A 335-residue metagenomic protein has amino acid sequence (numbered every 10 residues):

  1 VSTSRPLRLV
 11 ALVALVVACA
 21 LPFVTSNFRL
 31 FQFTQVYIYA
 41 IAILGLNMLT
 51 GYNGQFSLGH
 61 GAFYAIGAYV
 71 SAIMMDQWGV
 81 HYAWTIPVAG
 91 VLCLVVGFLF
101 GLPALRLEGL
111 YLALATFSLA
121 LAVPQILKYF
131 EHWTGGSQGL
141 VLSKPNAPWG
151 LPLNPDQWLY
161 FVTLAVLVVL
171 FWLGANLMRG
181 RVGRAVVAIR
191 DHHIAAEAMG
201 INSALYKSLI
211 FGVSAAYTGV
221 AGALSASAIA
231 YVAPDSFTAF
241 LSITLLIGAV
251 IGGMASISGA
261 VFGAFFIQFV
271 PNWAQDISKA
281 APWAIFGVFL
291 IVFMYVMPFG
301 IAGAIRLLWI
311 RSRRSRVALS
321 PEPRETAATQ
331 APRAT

Functional and structural regions predicted by a protein language model:
V1-I41, V70, Q77-T85, Q157 (+1 more regions): Membrane-interfacial amphipathic/re-entrant helices at transmembrane-helix boundaries
V1-V17, D191-H193, E197-Y206, Q275-T335: Cytosolic-side transmembrane-helix boundaries in multi-pass membrane proteins
R8-L12, Q32, Y37, A62-A65 (+8 more regions): Hydrophobic alpha-helical transmembrane segments
P22-W78, L102-L114, V187-A198, N202-S203 (+1 more regions): Single transmembrane alpha-helix segments in multi-pass membrane proteins
G61, K207-V296: Transmembrane alpha-helical segments in multi-pass inner-membrane proteins
W78-L121, F262-G263: Alpha-helical transmembrane segments within multi-pass membrane transporters and channels
L119-L153, G183, K279, P298-R306: Extracellular/periplasmic helix-loop junction at the C-terminal end of a transmembrane helix in multi-pass membrane
N154-A233, T335: Helix-loop-helix "hairpin" substructures at the membrane interface of multi-pass membrane proteins
